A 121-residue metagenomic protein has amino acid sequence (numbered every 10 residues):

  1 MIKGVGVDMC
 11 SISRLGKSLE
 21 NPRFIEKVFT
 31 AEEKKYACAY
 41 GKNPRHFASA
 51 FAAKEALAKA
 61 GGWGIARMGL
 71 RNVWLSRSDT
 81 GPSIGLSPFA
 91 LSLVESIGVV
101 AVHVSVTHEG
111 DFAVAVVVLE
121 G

Functional and structural regions predicted by a protein language model:
M1-G121: Core catalytic alpha/beta fold that binds nucleotide/phospho-ligands
